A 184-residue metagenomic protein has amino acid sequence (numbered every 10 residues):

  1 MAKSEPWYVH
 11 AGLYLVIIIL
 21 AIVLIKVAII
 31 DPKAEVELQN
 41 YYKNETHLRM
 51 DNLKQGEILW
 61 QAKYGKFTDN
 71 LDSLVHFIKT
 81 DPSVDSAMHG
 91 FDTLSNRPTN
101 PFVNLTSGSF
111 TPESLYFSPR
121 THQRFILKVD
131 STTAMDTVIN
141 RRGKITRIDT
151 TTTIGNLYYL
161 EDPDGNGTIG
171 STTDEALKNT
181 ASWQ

Functional and structural regions predicted by a protein language model:
M1-E5: N-terminal Lys/Arg-rich, disordered targeting/topogenic segments
P6-A11, K33: Juxtamembrane/start-of-transmembrane alpha-helix segments at the extracytoplasmic/lumenal side of membrane anchors
H10-V27: Hydrophobic membrane-insertion alpha-helices, especially the h-region of bacterial N-terminal signal peptides
G12, K26, W60-Q61, F67: Broad hydrophobic/π-residue packing in well-ordered secondary structure
V23-E45: Amphipathic alpha-helical segments typified by the pilin-like N-terminal helix that continues immediately C-terminal
K43-Y64: N-terminal alpha-helical signal peptides/signal-anchor transmembrane segments
Q61-Q184: Low-complexity, acidic interaction segments enriched in glycine
